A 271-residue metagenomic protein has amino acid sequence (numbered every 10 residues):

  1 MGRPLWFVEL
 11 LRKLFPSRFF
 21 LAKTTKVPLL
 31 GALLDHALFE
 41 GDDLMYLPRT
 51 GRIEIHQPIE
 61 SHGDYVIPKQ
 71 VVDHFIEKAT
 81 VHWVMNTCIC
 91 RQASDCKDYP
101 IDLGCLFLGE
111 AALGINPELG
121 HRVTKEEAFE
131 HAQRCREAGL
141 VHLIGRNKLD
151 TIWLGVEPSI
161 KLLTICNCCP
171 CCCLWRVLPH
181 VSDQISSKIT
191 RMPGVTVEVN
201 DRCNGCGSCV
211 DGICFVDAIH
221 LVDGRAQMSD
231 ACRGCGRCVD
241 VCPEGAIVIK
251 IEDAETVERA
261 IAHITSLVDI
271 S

Functional and structural regions predicted by a protein language model:
M1-G120: General detector of N-terminal leader/presequence modules that precede the first folded domain
N86-P100, L163-R176, D201-V216, R233-E244: Local cysteine-cluster metal-coordination motifs and their immediate loop/turn environment, predominantly Fe-S cluster
E118-T151, V156-E157, L163-C169: Compact structured core domains
V141, C238, V248: Residue-level detector of anion-binding/catalytic polar loops
K148-I160, T164, Q184-G234, V248-E258 (+1 more regions): Ferredoxin-like iron-sulfur electron-transfer modules
